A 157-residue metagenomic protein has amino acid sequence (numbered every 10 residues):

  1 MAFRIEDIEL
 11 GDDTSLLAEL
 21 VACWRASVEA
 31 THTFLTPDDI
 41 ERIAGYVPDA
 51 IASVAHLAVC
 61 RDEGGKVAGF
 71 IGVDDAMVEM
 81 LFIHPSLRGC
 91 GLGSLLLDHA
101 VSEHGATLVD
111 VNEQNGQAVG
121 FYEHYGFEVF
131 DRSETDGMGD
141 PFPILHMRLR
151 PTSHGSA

Functional and structural regions predicted by a protein language model:
M1-S15, S153-A157: Conserved N-terminal entry element of GNAT/NAT acetyltransferase domains
A22-P48: Conserved GNAT-fold acetyl-CoA-binding loop/helix
P48-V59, M77: A short helix-loop-beta-strand connector motif used in the catalytic cores of GNAT acetyltransferases and, in some
A55-G69: Conserved beta-hairpin
M77-R88, N112: A short, internal acetyl-CoA/4′-phosphopantetheine-binding micro-motif in the GNAT/acyltransferase core
G89-S102, G120, H124: Conserved acetyl-CoA-binding loop-helix of GNAT-fold acetyltransferases
S102-Q114: Conserved GNAT acetyl-CoA-binding A-motif
D110-N112, E128-H146: Conserved catalytic-core motifs of GNAT/GCN5-like acyltransferases
